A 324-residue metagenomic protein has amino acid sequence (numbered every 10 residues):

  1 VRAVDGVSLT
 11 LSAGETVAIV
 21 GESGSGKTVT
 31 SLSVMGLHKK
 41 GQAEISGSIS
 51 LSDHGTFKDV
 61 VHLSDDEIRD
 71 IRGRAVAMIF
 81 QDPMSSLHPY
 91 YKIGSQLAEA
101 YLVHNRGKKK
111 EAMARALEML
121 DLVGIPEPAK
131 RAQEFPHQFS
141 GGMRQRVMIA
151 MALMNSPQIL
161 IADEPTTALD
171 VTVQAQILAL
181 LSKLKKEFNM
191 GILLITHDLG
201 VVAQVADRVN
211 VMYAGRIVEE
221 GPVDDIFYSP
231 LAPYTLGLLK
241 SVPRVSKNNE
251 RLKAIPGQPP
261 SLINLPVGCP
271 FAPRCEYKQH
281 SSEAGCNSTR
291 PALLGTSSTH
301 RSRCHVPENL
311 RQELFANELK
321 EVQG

Functional and structural regions predicted by a protein language model:
V20-G21: The feature captures the beta-strand-to-loop junction immediately N-terminal to the Walker
S48-D70, K108: ABC ATPase NBD Q-loop/coupling interface
F57, P126-A129, P222-G324: Short catalytic/signature loops enriched in Gly
K110-I125, A132-Q133, L236-K240: ABC ATPase nucleotide-binding domain helical subdomain, centered on the C-loop/LSGGQ "ABC signature"
M154-Q158: A short, proline-enriched helix->beta-strand linker immediately N-terminal to the Walker B motif in ABC-type P-loop
I161, P165, L169-R251: P-loop NTP-binding/switch modules centered on Walker-like glycine-rich loops
